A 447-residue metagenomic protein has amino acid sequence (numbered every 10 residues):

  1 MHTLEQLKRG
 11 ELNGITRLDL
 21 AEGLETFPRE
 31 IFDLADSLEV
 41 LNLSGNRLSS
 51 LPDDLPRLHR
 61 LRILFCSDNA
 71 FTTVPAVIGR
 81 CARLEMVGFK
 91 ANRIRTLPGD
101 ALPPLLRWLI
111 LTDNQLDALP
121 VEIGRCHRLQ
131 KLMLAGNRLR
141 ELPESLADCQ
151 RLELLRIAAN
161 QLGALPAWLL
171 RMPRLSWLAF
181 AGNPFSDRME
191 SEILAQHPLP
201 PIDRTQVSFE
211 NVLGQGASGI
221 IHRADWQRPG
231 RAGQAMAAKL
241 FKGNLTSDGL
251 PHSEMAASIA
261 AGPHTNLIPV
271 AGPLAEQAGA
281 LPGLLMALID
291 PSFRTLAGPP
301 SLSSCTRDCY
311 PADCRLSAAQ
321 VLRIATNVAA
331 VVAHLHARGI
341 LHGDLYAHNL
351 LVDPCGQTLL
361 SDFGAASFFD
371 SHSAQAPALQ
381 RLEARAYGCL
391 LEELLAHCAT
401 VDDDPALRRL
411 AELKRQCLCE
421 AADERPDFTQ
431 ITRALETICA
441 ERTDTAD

Functional and structural regions predicted by a protein language model:
M1-D53, R57-T112, A118-V121, K131 (+3 more regions): The feature captures the LRR N-terminal capping module
I220-A257: ATP-binding glycine-rich loop module of kinase domains
A256-T265: Structural motif at the C-terminus of the N-lobe alphaC helix and the adjacent alphaC-beta4 loop of the Hanks-type
P269-P282: Short beta-strand micro-motifs within the conserved protein kinase catalytic domain, predominantly in the N-lobe
G279-R294: Conserved short submotifs of the Hanks-type protein kinase catalytic core that shape the nucleotide-binding pocket
I324-A325: Activation segment signature within eukaryotic-like protein kinase domains
V332, H336-V352: Catalytic-loop of the protein kinase fold
G364-Q416: C-lobe/activation-segment region of protein kinase-like
